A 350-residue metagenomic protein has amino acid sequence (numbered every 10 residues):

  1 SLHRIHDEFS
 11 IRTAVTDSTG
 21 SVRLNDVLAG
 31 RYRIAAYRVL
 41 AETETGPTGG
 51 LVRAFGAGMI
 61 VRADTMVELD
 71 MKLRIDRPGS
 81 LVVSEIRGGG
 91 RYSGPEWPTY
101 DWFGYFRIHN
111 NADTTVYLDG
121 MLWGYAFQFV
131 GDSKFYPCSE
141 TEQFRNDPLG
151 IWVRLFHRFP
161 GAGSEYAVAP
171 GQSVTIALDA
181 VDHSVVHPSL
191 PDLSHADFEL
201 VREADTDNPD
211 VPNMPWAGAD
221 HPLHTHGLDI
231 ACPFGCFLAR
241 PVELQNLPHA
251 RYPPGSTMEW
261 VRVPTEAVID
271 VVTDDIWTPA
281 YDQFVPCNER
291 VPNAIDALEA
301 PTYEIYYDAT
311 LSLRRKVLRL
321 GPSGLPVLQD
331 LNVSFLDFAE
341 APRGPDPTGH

Functional and structural regions predicted by a protein language model:
H3-F9, D17, Y37-D113, G120-H350: Intrinsically disordered, low-complexity linkers and terminal tails enriched in Ser/Thr/Pro/Gly with interspersed basic
T13, D17-D26: Short, surface-exposed beta-strand/beta-hairpin micro-motifs centered on an aromatic residue
L28-R31: A glycine-anchored, Pro-Gly-centered beta-turn/N-cap motif
